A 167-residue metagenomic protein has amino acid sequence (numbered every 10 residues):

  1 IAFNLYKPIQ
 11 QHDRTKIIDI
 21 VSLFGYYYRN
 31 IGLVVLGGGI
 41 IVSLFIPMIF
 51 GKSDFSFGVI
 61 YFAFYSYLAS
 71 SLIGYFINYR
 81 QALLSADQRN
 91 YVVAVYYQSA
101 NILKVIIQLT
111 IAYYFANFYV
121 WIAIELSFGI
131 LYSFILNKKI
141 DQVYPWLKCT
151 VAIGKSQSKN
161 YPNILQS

Functional and structural regions predicted by a protein language model:
I1-K7, L36-G39, S70, K104-V105 (+2 more regions): Signature of the first transmembrane helix
I1-Q11, G25, A86, Y144-K148: Helix-loop junctions and terminal segments of transmembrane helices in multi-pass membrane transport/translocation
L5, T15-N30, Y161: Interfacial transmembrane-helix starts/ends
K7, G25-Y28, G74-K104, N163: Substrate-agnostic recognition of the 12-TM MFS/MFS-like secondary transporter fold
G25-K52, I106, T110-Y114, F134: Alpha-helical transmembrane segments of multi-pass membrane transport and lipid-handling proteins
G37, I41-L44, M48, D54-I77 (+3 more regions): Alpha-helical transmembrane segments of multi-pass membrane proteins
G58, Y91, I102-S133: Membrane-interface helix-loop junctions in multi-pass transport and translocation proteins
Y119, F134-S167: Interhelical loop/hinge segments that connect adjacent transmembrane helices in multipass membrane
